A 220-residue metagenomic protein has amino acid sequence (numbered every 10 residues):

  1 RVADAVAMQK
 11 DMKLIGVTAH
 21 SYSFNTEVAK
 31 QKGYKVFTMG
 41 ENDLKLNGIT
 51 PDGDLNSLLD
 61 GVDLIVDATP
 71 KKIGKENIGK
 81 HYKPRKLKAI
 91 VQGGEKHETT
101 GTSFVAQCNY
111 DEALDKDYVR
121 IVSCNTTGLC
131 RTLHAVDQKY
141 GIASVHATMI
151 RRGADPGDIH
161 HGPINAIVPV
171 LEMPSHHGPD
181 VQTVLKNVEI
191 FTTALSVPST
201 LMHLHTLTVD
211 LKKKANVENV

Functional and structural regions predicted by a protein language model:
R1-D158: N-terminal Rossmann-like NAD(P) cofactor-binding subdomain of oxidoreductases, focused on the glycine-rich
R1-D4, Q9-K10, N25-V28, H134-V220: Active-site-lining helix/loop region of Rossmann-like oxidoreductase modules
